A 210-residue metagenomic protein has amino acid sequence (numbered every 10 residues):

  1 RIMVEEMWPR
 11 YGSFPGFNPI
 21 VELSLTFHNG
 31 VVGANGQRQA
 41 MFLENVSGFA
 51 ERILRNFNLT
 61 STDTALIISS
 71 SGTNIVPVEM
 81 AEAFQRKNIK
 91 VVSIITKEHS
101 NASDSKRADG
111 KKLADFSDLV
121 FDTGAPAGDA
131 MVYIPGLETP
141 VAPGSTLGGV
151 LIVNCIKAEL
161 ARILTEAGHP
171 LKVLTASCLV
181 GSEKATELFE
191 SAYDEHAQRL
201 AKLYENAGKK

Functional and structural regions predicted by a protein language model:
I2-K157: Glycine-rich phosphate-binding loops that contact phosphosugars or nucleotide phosphates
Y11, P15, S117, F121-G124 (+4 more regions): Structural signal for hydrophobic packing residues in well-ordered secondary-structure cores of soluble enzyme domains
D129-Y133, L151, R162-L188: Internal, active-site/partner-interface "lid" segment
L179-K210: Acidic, Ser/Thr-rich low-complexity intrinsically disordered segments
